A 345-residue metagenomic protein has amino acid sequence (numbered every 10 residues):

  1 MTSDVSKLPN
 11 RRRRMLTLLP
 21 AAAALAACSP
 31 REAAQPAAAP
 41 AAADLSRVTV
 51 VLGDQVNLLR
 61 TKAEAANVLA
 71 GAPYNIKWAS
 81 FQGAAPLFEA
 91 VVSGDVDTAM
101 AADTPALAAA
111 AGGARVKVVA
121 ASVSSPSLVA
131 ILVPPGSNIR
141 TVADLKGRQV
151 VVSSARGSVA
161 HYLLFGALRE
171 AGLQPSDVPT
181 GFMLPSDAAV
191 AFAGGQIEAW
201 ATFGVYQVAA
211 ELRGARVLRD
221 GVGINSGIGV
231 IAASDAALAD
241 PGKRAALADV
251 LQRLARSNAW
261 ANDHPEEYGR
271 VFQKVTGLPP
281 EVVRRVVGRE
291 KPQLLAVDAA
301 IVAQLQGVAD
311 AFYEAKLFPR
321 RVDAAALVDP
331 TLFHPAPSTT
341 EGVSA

Functional and structural regions predicted by a protein language model:
M1-R11, T17-A27: N-terminal secretory signal peptides
S29-A37: Bacterial lipoprotein signal-peptidase II cleavage site
P36-Q174, G181-F182, E198-T202, R216-N225: Short, glycine-/small- and polar/acidic-enriched structural segments that line small-molecule recognition paths
E89, S93, L107, A143 (+9 more regions): Solvent-exposed, polar/charged alpha-helical surfaces in well-ordered, non-transmembrane soluble domains, broadly
T104, S186-K274: Pocket-lining segment of extracytoplasmic ligand-binding domains
S122-V133, L212-D240, L251, R289 (+1 more regions): Periplasmic-binding protein-like
P241-P319: Secondary-structure end/capping motifs
F312-A345: Conserved C-terminal helix/tail region of periplasmic/extracytoplasmic solute-binding proteins
